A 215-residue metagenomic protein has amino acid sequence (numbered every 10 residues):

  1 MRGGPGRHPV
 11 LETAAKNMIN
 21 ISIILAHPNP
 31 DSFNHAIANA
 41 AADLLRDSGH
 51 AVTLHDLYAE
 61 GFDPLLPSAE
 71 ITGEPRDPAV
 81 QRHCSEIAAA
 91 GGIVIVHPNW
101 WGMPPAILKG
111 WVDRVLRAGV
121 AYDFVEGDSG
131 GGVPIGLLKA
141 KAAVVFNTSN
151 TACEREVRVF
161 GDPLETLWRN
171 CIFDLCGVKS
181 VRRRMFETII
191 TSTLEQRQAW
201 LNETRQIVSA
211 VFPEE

Functional and structural regions predicted by a protein language model:
G6-N17: Short, Lys/Arg-enriched N-terminal segments with co-localized hydrophobic residues within the first ~10-30 amino acids
I19-H50: N-terminal beta1-alpha1 ligand-phosphate binding loop
I24-A26, H55, V96, F146: Short hydrophobic segments within beta-strands
H50-G61, R184-E187: A short beta-strand-loop structural module common to alpha/beta enzyme folds
L57-P75, R197: N-terminal beta-loop-helix "entrance" segment that forms/cooperates in small-molecule cofactor or anionic ligand
P75-R169: Helix-loop-strand module that forms the ligand-binding subsite of alpha/beta enzymes
R155-E215: Glycine-rich phosphate/pyrophosphate-binding loop and the adjoining helix
